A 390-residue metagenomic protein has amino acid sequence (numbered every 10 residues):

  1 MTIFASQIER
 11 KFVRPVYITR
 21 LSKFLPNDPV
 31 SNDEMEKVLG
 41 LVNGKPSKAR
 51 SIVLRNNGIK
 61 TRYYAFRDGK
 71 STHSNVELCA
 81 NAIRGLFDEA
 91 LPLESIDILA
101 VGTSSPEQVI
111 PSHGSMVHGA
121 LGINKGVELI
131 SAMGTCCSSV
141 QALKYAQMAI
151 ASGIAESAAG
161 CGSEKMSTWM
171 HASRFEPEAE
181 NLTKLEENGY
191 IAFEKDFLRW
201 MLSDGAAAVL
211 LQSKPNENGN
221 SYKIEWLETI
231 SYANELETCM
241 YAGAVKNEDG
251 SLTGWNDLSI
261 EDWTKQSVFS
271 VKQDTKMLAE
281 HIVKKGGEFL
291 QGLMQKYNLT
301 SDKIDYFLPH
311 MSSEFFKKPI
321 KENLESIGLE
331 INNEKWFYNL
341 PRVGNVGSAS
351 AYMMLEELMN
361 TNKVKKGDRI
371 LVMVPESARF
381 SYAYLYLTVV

Functional and structural regions predicted by a protein language model:
T2-T72, N188-E280, P375, Y386-V390: Condensing-enzyme catalytic core mediating Claisen C-C bond formation in acyl metabolism
R20, G102, M133, A158-E164 (+2 more regions): Short beta-strand segments
V30, I110-S112, L143-K144, W169-R174 (+2 more regions): Short acidic, glycine/serine/threonine-rich loops at helix termini
T72, V76-A80, S105-E107, G119 (+4 more regions): Claisen-condensing/thiolase-fold acyl-transfer catalytic domains that form or cleave C-C bonds in fatty acid
E94-G102, S301-H310: Short glycine-rich phosphate-binding loop at a beta-alpha junction
I154-E176, Y232-M240, S313-E314: Acyl-CoA/ACP chain-elongation machinery
S167-A192: Short, flexible helix-coil linker/hinge segments at the edges of structured domains or between repeats
